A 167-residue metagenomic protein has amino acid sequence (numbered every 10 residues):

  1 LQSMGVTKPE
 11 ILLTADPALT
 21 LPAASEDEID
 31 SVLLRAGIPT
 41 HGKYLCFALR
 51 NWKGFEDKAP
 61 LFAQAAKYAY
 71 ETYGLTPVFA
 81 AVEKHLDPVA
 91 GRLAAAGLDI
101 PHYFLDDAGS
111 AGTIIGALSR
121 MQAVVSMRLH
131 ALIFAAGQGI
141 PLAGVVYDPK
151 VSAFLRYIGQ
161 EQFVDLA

Functional and structural regions predicted by a protein language model:
L1-A167: Active-site anion-handling motifs in enzyme catalytic cores
